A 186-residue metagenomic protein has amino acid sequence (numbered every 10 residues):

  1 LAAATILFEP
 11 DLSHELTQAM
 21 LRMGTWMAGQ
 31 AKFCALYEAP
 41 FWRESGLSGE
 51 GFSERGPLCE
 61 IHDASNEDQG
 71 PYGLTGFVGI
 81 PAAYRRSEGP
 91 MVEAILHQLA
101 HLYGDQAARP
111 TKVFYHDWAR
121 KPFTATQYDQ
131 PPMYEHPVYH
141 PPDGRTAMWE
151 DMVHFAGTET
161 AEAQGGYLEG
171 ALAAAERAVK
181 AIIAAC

Functional and structural regions predicted by a protein language model:
L1-L16: Flavin (primarily FAD) binding-site architecture
A2, F41, A82: Short loop/turn segments at secondary-structure transitions that flank enzyme active sites
H14-S45: Central beta-strand plus flanking loop segment that forms part of the substrate or channel wall within the catalytic
G29, E44-C186: Conserved flavin/dinucleotide-binding core of flavoenzymes
